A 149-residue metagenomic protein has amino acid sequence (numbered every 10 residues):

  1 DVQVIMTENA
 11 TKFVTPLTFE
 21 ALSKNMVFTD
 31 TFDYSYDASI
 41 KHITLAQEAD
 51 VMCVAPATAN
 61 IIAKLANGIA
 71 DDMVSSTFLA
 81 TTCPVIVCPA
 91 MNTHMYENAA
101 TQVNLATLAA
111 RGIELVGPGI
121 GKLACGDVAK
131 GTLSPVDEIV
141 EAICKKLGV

Functional and structural regions predicted by a protein language model:
D1-V85, T93-V149: A cross-family phosphate/adenosyl-ligand binding-site feature
A90: G-domain G4 guanine-recognition motif of GTPases
